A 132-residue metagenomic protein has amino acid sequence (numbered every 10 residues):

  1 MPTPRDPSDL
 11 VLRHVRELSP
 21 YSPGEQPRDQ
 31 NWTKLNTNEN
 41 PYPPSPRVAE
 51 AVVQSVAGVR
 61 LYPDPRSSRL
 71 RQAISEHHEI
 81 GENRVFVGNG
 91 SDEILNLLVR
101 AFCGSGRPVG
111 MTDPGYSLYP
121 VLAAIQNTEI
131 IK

Functional and structural regions predicted by a protein language model:
M1-L61: N-terminal "arm"/small-domain region of PLP-dependent enzymes with the aminotransferase-like
E17, K34-T37, V87, M111 (+1 more regions): Structural signal for conserved beta-strand scaffold positions within catalytic alpha/beta enzyme cores
N31, R84, E129-I131: Conserved beta-strand segments of alpha/beta enzyme cores
N38-P41, S91-D92, Y116: Short glycine-rich anion-binding loops that position phosphate/pyrophosphate groups of nucleotides and phosphorylated
P43-S45, L95-N96, Y119-P120: Glycine/Thr-rich phosphate-binding loops of Rossmann-like dinucleotide-binding domains
P46-E50, S68-R71, P120: Short, surface-exposed alpha-helical segments at coil->helix boundaries
P65-P108, Q126: Phosphate-binding glycine-rich loop
A101-K132: PLP-dependent aminotransferase-like
